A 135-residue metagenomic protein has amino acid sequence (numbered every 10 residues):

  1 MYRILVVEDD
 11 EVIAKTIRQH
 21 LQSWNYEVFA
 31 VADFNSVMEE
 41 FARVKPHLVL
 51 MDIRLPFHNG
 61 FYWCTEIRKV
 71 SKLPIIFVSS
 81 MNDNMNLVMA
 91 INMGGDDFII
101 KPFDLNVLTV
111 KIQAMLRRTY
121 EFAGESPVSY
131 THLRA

Functional and structural regions predicted by a protein language model:
M1-F122: N-terminal/domain-start alpha-helical segments
E121-Y130: Short, basic/polar amphipathic helix motif occurring as a linker/hinge flanking DNA-binding modules in transcription
T131-A135: Conserved small/polar residues in nucleotide/adenosyl-binding loops
